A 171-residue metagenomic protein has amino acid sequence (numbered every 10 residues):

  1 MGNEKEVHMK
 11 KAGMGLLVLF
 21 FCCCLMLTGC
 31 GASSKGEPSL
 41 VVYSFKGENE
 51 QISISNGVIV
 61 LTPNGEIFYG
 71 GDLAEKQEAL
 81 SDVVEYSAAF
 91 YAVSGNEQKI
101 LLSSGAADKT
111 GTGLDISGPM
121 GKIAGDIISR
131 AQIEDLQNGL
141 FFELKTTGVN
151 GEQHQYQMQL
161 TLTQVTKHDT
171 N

Functional and structural regions predicted by a protein language model:
E4-L17: Bacterial N-terminal signal peptides that target proteins for export
M26-G29: C-terminal motif of bacterial Sec signal peptides marking the signal peptidase cleavage site
G31-S33: Bacterial signal peptide processing site
K35-E48, S53, M158-N171: Long, low-complexity ectodomains and other extracytoplasmic segments of secretory-pathway proteins
G47-V93: Short, surface-exposed binding/anchoring microloops in extracellular/periplasmic proteins
Y91-Q98, V149: Change "in extracellular beta-sheet-rich domains … of secreted and cell-surface proteins" to "in beta-sheet-rich domains
I100-N150: Short, solvent-exposed, Trp/other aromatic-anchored flexible loops in extracytoplasmic proteins
L136-N171: Surface-exposed edge beta-strand/loop patches
